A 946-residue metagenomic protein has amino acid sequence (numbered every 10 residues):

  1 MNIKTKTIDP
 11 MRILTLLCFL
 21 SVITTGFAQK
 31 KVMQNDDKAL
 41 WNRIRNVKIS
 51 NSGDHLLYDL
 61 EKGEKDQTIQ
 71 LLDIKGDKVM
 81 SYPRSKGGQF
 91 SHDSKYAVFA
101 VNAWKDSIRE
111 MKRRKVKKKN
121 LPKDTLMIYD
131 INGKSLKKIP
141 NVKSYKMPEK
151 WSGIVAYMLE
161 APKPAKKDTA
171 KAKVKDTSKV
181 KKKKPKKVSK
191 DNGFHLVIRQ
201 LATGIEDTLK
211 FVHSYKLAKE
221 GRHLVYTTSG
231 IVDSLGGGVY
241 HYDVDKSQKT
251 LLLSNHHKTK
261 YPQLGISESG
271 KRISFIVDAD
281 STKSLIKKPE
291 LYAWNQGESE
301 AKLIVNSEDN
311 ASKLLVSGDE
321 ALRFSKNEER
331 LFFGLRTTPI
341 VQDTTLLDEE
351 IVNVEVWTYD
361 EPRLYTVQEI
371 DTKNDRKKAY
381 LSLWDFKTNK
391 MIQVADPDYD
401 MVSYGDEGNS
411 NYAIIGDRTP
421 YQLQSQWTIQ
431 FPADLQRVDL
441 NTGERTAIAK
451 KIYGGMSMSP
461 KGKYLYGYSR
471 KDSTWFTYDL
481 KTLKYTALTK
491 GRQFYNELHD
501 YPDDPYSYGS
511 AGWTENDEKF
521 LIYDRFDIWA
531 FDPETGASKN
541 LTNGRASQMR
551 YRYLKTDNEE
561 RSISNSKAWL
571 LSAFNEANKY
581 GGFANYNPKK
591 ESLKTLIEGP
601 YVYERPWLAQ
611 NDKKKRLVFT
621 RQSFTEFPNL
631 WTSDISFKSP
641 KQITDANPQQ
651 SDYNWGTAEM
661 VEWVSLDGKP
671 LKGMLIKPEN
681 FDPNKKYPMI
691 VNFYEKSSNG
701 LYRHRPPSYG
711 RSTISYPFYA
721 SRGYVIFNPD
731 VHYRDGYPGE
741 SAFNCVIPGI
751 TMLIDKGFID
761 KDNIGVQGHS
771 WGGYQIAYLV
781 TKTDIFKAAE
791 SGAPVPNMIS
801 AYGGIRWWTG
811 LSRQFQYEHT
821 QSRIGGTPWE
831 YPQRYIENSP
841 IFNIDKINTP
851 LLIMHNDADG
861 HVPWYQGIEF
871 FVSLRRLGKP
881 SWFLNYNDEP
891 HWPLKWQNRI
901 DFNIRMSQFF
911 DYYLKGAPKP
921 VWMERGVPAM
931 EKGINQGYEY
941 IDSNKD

Functional and structural regions predicted by a protein language model:
M1-K31, V795, G804, D946: Bacterial Sec-dependent N-terminal signal peptides
L16, F211, S254, T345-L346 (+23 more regions): Composition- and surface-driven signal marking solvent-exposed, interaction-prone regions in large proteins
G26-P628, T632-S633, K919-P920, R925-V927 (+1 more regions): Beta-propeller folds
G63, F624, S665-D667, T783: Short loop/turn positions at the edges of beta-strands in beta-sheet-rich folds
I231, T259, D280-T282, E576 (+5 more regions): Short strand->helix junction
R418, F574, Q622, N692-K696 (+2 more regions): Glycine-rich His-Gly loop
G491-Y501, F637-S639, T644-N763, Q767-S770: Cap/lid segment of the alpha/beta-hydrolase catalytic domain
N692, R705-D946: Active-site-proximal cap/loop segments of hydrolase catalytic domains
